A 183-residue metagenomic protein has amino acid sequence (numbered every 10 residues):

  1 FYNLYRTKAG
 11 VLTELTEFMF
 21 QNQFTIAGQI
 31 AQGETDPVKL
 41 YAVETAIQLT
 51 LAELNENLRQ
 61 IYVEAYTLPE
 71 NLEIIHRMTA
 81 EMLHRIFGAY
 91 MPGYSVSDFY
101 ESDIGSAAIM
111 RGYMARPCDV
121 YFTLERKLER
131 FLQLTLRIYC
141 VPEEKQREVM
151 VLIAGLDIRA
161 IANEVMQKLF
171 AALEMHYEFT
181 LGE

Functional and structural regions predicted by a protein language model:
F1-L4, V120: Short intrinsically disordered, low-complexity coil segments enriched in acidic
N3-G28: An amphipathic alpha-helix adjacent to DNA-recognition modules
A9-T13, V38, A42, L72 (+1 more regions): Amphipathic, non-membrane alpha-helical segments in soluble helical-bundle scaffolds
E14, T25-L68, I74-E81: Hydrophobic alpha-helical connector segments
L15, P37, E44-L54, L58 (+5 more regions): Alpha-helical bundle regulatory/interaction domains
A27, E64-C118, F122-L134: Amphipathic alpha-helical packing segments from all-alpha helical-bundle domains
G88, D119-E183: C-terminal peripheral helix-coil segments that are non-catalytic and often amphipathic
